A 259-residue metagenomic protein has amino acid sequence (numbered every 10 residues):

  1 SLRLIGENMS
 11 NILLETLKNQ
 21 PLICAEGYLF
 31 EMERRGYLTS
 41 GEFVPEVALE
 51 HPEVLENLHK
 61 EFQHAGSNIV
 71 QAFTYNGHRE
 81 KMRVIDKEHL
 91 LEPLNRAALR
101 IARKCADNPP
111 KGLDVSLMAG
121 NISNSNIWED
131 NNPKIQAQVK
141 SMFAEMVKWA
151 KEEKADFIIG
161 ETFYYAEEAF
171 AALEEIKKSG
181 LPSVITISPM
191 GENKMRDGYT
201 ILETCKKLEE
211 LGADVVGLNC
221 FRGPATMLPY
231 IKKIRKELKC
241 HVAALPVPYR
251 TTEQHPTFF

Functional and structural regions predicted by a protein language model:
S1-N8: Short, Lys/Arg-enriched N-terminal segments with co-localized hydrophobic residues within the first ~10-30 amino acids
N8-F259: Domain-level signal for soluble alpha/beta catalytic cores
